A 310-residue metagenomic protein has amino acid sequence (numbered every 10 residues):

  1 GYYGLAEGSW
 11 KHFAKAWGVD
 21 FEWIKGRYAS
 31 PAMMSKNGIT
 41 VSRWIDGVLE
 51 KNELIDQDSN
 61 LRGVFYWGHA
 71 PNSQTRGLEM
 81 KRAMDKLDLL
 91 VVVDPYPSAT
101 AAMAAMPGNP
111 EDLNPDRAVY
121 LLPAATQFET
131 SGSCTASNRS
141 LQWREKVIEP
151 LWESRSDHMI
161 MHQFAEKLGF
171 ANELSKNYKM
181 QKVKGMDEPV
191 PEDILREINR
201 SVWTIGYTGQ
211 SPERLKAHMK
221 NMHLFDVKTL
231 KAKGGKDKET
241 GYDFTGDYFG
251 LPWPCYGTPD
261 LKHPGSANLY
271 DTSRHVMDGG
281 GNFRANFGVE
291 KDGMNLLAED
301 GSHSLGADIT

Functional and structural regions predicted by a protein language model:
Y2-E213, A232-K233, D243, W253-T310: Non-catalytic alpha/beta scaffold blocks inside enzyme catalytic domains
Q210, A217-K220, F225-D226, P264: Conserved amphipathic alpha-helical "coupling/scaffold" segments that transmit conformational changes between domains
